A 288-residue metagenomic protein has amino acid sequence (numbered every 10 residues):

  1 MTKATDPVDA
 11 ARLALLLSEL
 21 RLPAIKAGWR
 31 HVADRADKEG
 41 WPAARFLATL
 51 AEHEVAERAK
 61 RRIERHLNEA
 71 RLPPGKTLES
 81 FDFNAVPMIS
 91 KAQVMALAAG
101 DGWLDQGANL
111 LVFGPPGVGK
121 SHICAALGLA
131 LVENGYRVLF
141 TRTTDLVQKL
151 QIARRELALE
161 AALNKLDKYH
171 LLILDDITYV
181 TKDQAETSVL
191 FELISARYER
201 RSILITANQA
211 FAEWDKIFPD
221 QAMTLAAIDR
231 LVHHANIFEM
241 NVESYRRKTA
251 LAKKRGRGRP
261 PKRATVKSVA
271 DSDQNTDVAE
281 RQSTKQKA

Functional and structural regions predicted by a protein language model:
M1-A10, D37: Intrinsically disordered, low-complexity N-terminal extensions of AAA+/P-loop NTPases that precede the structured
R12-L15, H31-R35, S80, N109-L110 (+1 more regions): Short hinge/gating elements
A14, S18, L22-P74: Interdomain "pre-motor" coupling segment immediately N-terminal to P-loop NTPase/helicase cores
L22, D34, E52-A56, V86 (+3 more regions): Non-catalytic alpha-helical coupling and interface elements of nucleotide-dependent molecular machines and regulators
A48-L104, S244-R257: AAA+ P-loop ATPase motor domain of ring mechanoenzymes
T49, H53, A126-A130, E192 (+1 more regions): Short, residue-level hotspots on alpha-helical faces of the histone-fold and other alpha-helical interaction modules
I89-K168: Conserved P-loop
R137, T141, D145-K168, L174-A288: Replace "adjacent to P-loop NTPase cores in ATP/GTP-dependent enzymes" with "adjacent to NTP-binding cores
